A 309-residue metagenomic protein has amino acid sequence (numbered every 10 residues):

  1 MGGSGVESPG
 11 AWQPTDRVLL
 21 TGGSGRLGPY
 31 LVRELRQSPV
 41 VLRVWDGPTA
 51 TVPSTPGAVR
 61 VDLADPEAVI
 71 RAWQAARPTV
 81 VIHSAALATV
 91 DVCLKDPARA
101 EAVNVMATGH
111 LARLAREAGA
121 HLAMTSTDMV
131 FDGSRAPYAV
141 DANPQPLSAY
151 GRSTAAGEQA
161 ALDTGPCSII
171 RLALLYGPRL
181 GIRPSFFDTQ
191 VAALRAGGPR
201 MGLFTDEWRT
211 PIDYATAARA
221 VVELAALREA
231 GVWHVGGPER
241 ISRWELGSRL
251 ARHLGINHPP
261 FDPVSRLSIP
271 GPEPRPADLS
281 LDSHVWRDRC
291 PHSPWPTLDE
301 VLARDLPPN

Functional and structural regions predicted by a protein language model:
W12, D16-Q37: N-terminal Rossmann NAD(P)H-binding glycine-rich loop of SDR-like oxidoreductase domains
V61-V103: NAD(P)H-binding glycine-rich loop region in Rossmannoid oxidoreductase-like domains and their noncatalytic homologs
V80-V81, K95-A123: NAD(P)-cofactor binding segment of oxidoreductase domains
G109-Q145: Conserved Rossmann-fold NAD(P)-dependent oxidoreductase catalytic core, especially the SDR/UDP-sugar
Q145-S168: Active-site Tyr-X1-5-Lys
A155, Y176-D188, G197-P199, A215 (+2 more regions): Glycine/proline-rich active-site loop of Rossmann-fold NAD(P)-dependent oxidoreductases
L162-W208: NAD(P)-dependent short-chain dehydrogenase/reductase
A218-A220, L227-P272: Mid/C-terminal beta-alpha module of Rossmann-like enzyme folds, strongest in SDR-family dehydrogenases/epimerases
